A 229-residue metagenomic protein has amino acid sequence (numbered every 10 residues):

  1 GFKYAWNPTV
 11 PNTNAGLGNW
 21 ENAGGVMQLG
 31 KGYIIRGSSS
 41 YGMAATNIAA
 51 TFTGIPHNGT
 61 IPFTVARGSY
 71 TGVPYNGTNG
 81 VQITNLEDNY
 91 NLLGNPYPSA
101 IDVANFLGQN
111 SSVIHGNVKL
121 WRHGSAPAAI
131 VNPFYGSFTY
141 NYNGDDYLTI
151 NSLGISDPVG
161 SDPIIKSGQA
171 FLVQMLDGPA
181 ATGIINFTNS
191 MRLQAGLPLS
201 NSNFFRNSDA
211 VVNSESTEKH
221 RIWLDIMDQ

Functional and structural regions predicted by a protein language model:
G1-G16, W121, P133: Short beta-strand segments and strand-loop junctions that repeat across beta-rich extracellular domains
N7-P11, A126, D228: Intrinsically disordered, low-complexity regulatory segments enriched in acidic/serine/proline/glutamine/glycine
V10-K31, L148-S167: Exposed beta-sheet edge/beta-hairpin loop segments within beta-rich domains
N19-N117, I165, L172-Q229: A short, polar beta-strand/turn micro-motif
G108-Q169, M175: Internal maturation/activation junctions in enzymes
